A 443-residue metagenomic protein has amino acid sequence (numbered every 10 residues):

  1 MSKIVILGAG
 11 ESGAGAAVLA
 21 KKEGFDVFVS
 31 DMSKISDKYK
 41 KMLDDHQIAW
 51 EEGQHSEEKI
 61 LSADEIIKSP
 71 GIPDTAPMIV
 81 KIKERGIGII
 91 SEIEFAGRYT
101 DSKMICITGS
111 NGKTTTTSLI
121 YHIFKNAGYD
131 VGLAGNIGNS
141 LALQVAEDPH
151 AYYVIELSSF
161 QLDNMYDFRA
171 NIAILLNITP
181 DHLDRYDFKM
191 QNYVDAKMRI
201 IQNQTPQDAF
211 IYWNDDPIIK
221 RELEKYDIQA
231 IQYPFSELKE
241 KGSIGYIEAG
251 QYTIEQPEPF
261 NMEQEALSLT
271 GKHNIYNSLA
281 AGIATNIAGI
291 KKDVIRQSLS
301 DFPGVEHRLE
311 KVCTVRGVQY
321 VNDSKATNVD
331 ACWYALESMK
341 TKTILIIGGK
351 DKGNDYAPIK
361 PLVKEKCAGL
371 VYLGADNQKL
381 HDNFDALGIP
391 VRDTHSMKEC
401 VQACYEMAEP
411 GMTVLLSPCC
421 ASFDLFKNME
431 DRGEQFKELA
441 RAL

Functional and structural regions predicted by a protein language model:
M1-S91, F95, T270, D382 (+1 more regions): N-terminal leader/targeting and accessory segments in enzymes
S2, K21-K22, E58-L61, P70-N214 (+3 more regions): Phosphate-binding loop of NTP-binding sites
K3, G15-E23, M262-C367: Nucleotide phosphate-binding/pyrophosphate-handling subdomain across enzymes that bind or process nucleotide phosphates
G10, S33, I137, D216 (+1 more regions): Residues in the short beta-alpha loop(s) of Rossmann-like NAD(P)-binding domains
A20, I66, I107, N136 (+10 more regions): Residue-level signal for inorganic ion chemistry
D26-M32, F210-N214, I346-I347, K366-A375: Short internal beta-strands
Y39-K41, A357-M412: C-terminal helical cap/extension that packs against the catalytic core of soluble nucleotide-cofactor enzymes
E51-Q54, I90-E94, D227-Y246, S298-S300 (+2 more regions): Beta-strand->loop->alpha-helix junctions that form or flank phosphate-binding loops in nucleotide-handling enzymes
